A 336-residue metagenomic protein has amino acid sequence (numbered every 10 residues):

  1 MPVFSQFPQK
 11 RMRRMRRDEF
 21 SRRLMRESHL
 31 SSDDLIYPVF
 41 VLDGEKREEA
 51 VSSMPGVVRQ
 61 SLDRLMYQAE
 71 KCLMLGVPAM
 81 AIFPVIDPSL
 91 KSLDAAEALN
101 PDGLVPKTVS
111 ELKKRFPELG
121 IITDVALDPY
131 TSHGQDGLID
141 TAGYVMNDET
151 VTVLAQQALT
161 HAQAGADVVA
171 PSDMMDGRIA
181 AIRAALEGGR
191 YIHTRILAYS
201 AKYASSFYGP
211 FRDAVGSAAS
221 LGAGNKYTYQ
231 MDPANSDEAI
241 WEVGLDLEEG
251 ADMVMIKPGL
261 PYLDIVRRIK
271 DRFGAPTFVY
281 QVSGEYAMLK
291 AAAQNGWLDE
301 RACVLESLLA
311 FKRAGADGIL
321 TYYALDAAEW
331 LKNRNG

Functional and structural regions predicted by a protein language model:
P2-F7, D18, S31-I36, L42-G336: Alpha/beta enzyme core
P8-R14: Exposed beta-strand/loop interface patches that mediate assembly or binding
R11, R26-E27, S32: N-terminal intrinsically disordered, cationic/polar leader segments that include organellar targeting peptides
R13, E19-S21: Acidic, Ser/Thr/Pro-rich intrinsically disordered transcriptional activation regions
